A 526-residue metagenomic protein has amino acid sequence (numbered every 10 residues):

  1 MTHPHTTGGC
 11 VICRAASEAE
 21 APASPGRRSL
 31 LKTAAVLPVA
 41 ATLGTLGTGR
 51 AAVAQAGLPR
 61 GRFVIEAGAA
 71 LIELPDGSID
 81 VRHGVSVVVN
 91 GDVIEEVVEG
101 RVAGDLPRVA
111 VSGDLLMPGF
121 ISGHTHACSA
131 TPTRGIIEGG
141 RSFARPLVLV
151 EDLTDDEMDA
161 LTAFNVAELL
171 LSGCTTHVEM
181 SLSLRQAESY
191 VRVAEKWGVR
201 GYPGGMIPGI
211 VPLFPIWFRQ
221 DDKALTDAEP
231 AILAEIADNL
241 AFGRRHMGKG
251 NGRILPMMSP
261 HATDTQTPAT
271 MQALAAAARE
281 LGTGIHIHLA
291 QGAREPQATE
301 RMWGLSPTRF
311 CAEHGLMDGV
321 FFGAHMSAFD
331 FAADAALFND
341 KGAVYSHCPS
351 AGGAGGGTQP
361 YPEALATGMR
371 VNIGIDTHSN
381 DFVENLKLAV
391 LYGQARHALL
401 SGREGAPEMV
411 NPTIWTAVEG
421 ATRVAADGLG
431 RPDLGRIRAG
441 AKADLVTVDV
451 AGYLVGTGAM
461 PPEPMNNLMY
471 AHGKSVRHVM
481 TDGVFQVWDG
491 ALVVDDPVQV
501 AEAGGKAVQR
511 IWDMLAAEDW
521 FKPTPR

Functional and structural regions predicted by a protein language model:
M1-G26: N-terminal secretory signal peptides
R50, G57-F63, A70-M117: Histidine-rich, glycine-flanked metal-binding segment
V53-G57, L71-S86, V97-V98, G355-G356 (+2 more regions): Acidic, glycine-enriched loop/beta-strand segments at the rims of small-molecule binding/catalytic pockets
P59, V191-M326, A333-D334: Metal-coordinating catalytic core of metallo-dependent amide/deamination hydrolases
T131-L161, I210-P230, A293-V320, G342-V344 (+1 more regions): Active-site gating loops and adjacent loop-to-helix segments of metal-dependent hydrolytic enzymes
R134-R200, A234-N251, G505-A507: Alpha-helical scaffold segments that flank or form the walls of functional sites
E313-V320, Y361-G452: His/Asp/Glu-enriched, well-ordered alpha-helical/loop segment that forms or immediately abuts the divalent-metal
K442-V498: C-terminal cap of metal-dependent C-N hydrolases
